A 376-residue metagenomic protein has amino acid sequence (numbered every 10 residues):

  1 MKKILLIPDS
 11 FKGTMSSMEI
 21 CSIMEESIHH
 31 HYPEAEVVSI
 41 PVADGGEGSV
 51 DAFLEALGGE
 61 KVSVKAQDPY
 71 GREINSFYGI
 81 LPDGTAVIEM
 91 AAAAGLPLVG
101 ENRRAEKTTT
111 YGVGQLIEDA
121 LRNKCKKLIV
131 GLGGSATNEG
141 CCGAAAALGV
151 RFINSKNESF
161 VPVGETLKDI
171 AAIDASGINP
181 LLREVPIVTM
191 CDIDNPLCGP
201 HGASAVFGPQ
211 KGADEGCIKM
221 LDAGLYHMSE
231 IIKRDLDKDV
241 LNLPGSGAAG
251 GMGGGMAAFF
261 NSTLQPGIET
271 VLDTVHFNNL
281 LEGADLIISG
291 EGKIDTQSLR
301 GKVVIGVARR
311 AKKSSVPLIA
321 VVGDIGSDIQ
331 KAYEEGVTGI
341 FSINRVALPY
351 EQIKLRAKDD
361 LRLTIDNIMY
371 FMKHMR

Functional and structural regions predicted by a protein language model:
K2-L132, A136-R376: N-terminal loops that bind phosphate or other acidic moieties and the adjacent beta-alpha structural core
